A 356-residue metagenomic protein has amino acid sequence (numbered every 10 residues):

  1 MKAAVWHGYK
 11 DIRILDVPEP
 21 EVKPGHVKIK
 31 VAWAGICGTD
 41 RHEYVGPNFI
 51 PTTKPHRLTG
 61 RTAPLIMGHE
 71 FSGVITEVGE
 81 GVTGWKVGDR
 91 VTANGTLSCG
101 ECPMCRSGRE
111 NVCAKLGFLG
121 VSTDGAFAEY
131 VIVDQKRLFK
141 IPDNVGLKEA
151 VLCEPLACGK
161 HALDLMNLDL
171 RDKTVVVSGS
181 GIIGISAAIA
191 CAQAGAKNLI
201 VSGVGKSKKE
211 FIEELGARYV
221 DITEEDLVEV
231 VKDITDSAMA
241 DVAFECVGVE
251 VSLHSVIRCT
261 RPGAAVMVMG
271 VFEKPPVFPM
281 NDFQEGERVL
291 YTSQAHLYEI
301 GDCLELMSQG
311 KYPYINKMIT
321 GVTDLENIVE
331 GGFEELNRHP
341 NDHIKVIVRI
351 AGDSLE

Functional and structural regions predicted by a protein language model:
P20-A34, F49-P103, P142-N144: Glycine-rich beta-strand-centered segment in the early N-terminal region that forms part of a ligand/cofactor-binding
R57-H69, L97-S178: NAD(P)H dinucleotide-binding glycine-rich loop of Rossmann-like/cofactor-binding domains, especially the beta1-alpha1
V145-E225: Mid-domain Rossmann-like dinucleotide-binding core that forms the NAD(H)/NADP(H) cofactor-binding site
M166-K173, E210-F211, L215-V289, G331 (+1 more regions): Glycine-rich cofactor phosphate-binding loops and adjacent beta1-alpha1 units of small-molecule cofactor enzyme domains
S202-G205, C246, Q294: N-terminal Rossmann-fold cofactor-binding loop
H254-R258, G301-E356: C-terminal hydrophobic helical "lid"/dimerization subdomain of Rossmann-like NAD(P)H-dependent oxidoreductases
A265, V277-M318: Rossmann-fold dehydrogenase core element
